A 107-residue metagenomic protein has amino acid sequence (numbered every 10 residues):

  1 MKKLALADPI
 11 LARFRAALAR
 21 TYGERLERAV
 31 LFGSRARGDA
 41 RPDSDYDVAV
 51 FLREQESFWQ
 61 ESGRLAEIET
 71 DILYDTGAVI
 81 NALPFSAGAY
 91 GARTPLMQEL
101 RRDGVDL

Functional and structural regions predicted by a protein language model:
M1-R28, R37-P42, R53-L107: Catalytic core of pol beta-like nucleotidyltransferases
D47-F51: Short beta-strand->loop micro-motif that forms the acidic, two-metal-ion catalytic signature in nucleotide-processing
